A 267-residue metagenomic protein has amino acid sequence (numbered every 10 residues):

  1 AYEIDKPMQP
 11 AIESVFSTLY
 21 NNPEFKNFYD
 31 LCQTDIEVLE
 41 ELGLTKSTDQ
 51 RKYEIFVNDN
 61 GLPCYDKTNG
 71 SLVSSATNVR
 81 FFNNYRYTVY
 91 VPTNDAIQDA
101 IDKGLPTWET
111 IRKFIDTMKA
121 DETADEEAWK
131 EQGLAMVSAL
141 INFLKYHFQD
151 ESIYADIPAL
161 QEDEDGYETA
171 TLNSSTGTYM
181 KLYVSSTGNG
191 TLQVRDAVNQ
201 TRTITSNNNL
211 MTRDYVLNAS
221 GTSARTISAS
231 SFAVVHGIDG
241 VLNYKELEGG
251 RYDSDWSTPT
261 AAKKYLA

Functional and structural regions predicted by a protein language model:
A1-A267: Mature, structured domains of secreted/extracytosolic soluble proteins
